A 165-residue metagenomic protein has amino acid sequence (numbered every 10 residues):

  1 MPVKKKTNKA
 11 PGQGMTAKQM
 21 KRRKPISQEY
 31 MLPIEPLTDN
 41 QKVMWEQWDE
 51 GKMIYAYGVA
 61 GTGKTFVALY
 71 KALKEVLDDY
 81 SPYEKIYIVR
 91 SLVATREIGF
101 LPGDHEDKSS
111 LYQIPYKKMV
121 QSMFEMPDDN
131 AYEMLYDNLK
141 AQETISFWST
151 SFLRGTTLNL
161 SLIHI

Functional and structural regions predicted by a protein language model:
M1-K21: Interdomain "pre-motor" coupling segment immediately N-terminal to P-loop NTPase/helicase cores
S27-D39: Dynamic helix-loop-helix/coil hinge segments at AAA+ ATPase domain boundaries and subdomain interfaces
T38-E50: Pre-Walker A adenine-sensing motif
A56-G58: Hydrophobic anchor at the beta1->P-loop junction of P-loop NTPases
G63: Conserved glycine(s) of the Walker
F66-L135: Conserved P-loop
L139-Q142, F152-S161: Short basic/glycine-enriched coil/helix segment immediately N-terminal to the Walker B
I163-I165: Conserved small/polar residues in nucleotide/adenosyl-binding loops
